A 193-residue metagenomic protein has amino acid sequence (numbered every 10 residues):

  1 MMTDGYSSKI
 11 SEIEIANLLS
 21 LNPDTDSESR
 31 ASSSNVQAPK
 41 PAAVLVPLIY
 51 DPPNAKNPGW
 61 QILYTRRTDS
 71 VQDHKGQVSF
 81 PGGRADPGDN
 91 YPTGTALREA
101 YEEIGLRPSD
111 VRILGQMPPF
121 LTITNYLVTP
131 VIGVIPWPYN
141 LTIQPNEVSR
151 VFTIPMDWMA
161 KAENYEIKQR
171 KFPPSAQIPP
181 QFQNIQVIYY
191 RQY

Functional and structural regions predicted by a protein language model:
M1-F80, R84-T142, D157, Q169-Y193: N-terminal leader/linker segments that precede catalytic domains of diphosphate-processing enzymes
P145-N146: Short, conserved loop/helix-junction motifs that constitute active-site signature segments in enzyme catalytic cores
V151: Amphipathic alpha-helical interface segments
I154: A conserved hydrophobic position in a structured secondary element of the catalytic/binding core that shapes
